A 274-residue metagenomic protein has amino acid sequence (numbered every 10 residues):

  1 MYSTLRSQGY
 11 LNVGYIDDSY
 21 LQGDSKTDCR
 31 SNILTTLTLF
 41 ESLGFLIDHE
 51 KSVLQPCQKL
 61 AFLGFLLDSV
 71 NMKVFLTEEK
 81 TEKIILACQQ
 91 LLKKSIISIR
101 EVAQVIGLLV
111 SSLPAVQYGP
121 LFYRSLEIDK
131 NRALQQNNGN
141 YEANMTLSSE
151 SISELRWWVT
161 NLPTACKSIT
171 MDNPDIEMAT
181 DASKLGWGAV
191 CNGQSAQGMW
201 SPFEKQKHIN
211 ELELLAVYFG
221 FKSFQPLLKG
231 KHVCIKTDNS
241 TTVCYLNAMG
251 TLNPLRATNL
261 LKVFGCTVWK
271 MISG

Functional and structural regions predicted by a protein language model:
M1, L5, D17, F40 (+11 more regions): Mobile genetic element proteins and their domesticated derivatives, centered on retroelements and DNA transposons
M1-T35, L39-F40, H49, G220-T237: Active-site palm subdomain of RNA-directed nucleic acid polymerases
S3-R6, P163-D172, P226: A short acidic-Thr-Gly-centered motif at the start of a beta-strand
V13-G14, L21, F221-G274: RNase H catalytic domain
F45-L60, M178, M271-G274: Acidic carboxylate-rich catalytic motifs and surrounding loops in phosphoryl-/glycosyl-chemistry enzymes
L54-T170: C-terminal reverse transcriptase regions that engage the nucleic-acid substrate
Q90, N192-L215, F219, S223 (+1 more regions): A short, polar/acidic, helix/strand-boundary loop motif
M171-K184: Two-metal-ion RNase H-like nuclease active-site motif
